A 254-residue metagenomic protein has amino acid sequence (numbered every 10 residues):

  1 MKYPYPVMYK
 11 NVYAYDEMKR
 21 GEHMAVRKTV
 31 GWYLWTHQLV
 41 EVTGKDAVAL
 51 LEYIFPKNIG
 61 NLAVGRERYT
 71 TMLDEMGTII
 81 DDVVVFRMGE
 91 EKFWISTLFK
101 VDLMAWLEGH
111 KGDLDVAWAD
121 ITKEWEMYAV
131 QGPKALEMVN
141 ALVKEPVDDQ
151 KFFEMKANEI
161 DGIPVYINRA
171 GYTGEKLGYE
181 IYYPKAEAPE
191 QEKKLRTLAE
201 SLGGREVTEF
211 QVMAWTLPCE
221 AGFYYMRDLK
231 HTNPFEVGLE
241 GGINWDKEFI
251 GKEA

Functional and structural regions predicted by a protein language model:
M1-L73, T78-I80, Q211: Acidic, proline/glycine-enriched N-terminal capping motif
M1-V26, W35, R87-A254: Conserved, structured C-terminal
D82-V84: Short, surface-exposed charged micro-motifs
